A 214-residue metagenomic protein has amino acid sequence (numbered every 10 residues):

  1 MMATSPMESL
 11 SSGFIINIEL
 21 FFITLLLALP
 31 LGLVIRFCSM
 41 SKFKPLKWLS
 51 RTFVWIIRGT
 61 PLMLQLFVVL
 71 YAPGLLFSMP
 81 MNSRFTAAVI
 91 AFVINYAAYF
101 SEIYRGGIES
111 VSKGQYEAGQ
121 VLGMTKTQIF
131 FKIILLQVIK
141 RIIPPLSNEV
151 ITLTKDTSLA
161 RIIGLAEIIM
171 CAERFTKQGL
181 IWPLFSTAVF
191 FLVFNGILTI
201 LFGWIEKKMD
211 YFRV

Functional and structural regions predicted by a protein language model:
M1-V214: Transmembrane alpha-helices and adjacent helix-loop boundaries
